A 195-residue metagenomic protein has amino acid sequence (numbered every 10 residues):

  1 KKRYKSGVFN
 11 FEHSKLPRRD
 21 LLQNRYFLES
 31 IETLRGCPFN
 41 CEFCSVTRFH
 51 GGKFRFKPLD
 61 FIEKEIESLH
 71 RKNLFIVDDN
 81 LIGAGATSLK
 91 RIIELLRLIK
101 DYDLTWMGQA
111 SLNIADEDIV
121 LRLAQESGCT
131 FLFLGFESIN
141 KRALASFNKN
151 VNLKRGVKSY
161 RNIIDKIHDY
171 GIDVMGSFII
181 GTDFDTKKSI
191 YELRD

Functional and structural regions predicted by a protein language model:
K1-S14: Glycine-rich beta-alpha loop elements in corrinoid/cobalamin-binding modules across cobalamin-dependent enzymes
K15-M175, I180-T182: Radical SAM [4Fe-4S] cluster-binding motif and immediate context
I119-L121, F184-D195: Catalytic cores of alpha/beta
